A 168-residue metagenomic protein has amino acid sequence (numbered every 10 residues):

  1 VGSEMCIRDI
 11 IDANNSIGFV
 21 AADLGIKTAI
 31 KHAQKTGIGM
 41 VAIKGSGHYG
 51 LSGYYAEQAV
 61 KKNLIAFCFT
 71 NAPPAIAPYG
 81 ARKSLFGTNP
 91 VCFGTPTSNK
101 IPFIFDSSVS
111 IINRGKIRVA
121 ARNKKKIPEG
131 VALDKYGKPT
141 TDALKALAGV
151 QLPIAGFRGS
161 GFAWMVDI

Functional and structural regions predicted by a protein language model:
G2-C6: Short, small-residue-biased leader/transition segments that mark boundaries at the very start of proteins
R8-S98: A generic, well-ordered mixed alpha/beta core segment in the N-terminal half of proteins
A21-D23, R114-R118, L152: A short, polar/proline- and glycine-enriched secondary-structure boundary/capping micro-motif
T28, Y54, Q58, V131-A132 (+1 more regions): Alpha-helical scaffold segments in soluble metabolic enzymes
G45-H48, A75, A132, L144 (+2 more regions): Short, flexible coil/turn micro-motifs enriched in small/turn-prone residues
F67, F86, P90, S108 (+1 more regions): N-terminal nucleophile
I76-L144: Phosphate/diphosphate-binding glycine-rich loops and adjacent basic-rich segments that engage nucleotide
G149-I168: Internal helical hairpin/lid segments
